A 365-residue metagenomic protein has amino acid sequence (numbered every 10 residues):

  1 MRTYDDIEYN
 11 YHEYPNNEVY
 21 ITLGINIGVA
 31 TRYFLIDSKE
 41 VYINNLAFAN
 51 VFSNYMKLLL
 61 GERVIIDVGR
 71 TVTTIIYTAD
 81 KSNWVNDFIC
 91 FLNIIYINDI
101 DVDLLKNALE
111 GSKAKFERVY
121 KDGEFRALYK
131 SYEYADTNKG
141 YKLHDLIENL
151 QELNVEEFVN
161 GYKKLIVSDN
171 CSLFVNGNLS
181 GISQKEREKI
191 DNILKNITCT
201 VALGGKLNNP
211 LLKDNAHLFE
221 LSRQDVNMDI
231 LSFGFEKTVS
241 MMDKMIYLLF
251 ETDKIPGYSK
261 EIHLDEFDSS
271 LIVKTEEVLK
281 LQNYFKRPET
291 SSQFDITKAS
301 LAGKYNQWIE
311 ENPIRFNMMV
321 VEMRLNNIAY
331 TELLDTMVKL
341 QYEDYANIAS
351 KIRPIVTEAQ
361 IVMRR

Functional and structural regions predicted by a protein language model:
M1-G61, K163-I255, T357-R365: His/Glu-rich zincin catalytic helix
L59-G205, D253-R365: Charge-rich, well-structured scaffold segments of protease-associated domains
